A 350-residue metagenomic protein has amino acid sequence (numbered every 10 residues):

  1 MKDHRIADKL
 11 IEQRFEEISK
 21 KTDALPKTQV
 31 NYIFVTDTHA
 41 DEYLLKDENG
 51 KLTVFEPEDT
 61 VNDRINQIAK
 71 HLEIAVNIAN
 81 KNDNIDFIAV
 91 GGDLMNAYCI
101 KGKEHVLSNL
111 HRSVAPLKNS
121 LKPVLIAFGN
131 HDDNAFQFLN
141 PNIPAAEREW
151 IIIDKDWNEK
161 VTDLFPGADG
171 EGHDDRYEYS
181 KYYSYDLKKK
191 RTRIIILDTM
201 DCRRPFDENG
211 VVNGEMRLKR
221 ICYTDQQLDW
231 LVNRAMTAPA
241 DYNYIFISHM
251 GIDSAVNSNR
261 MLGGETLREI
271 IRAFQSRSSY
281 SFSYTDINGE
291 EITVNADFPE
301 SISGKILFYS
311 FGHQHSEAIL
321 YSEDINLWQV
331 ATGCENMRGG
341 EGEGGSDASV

Functional and structural regions predicted by a protein language model:
M1-E104: N-terminal active-site segment of His-dependent metallophosphoesterases
A7-R14, Q67-I68, E104-H105, G172-D175 (+2 more regions): A short linear-motif detector with a strong N-terminal bias
L10-K20, V54-D59, C99-W230, E269-I270 (+2 more regions): Extended active-site neighborhood of metal-dependent phosphoesterases/phosphodiesterases
I18, K70, I74-F87, K118-S120 (+2 more regions): His/acidic metal-ligating clusters that form di-metal
Y32-F34, A89-V90, I126, F246 (+1 more regions): Residue-level marker for buried hydrophobic side chains located in beta-strands that build the well-ordered beta-sheet
D37, G92-D93, G129-N130, H249 (+1 more regions): Active-site glycine-centered loops adjacent to acidic/histidine catalytic or metal-binding residues that shape
A40, M95-N96, D132, I252 (+1 more regions): Short active-site segment of divalent metal-dependent hydrolases/proteases that encodes the spacing between
